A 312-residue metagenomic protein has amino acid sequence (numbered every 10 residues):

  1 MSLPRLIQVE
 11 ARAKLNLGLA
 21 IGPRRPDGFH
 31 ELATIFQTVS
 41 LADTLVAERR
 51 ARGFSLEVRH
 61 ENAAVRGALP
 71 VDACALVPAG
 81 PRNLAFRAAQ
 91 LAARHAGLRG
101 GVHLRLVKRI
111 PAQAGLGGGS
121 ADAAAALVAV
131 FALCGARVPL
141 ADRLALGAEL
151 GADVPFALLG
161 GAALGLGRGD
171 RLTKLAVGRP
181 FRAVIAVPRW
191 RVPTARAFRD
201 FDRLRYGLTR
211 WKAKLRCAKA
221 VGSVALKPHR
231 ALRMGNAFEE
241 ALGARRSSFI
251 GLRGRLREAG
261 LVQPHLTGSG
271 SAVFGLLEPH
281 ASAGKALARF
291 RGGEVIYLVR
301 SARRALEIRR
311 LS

Functional and structural regions predicted by a protein language model:
M1-A114, A132, A136, L140-A141 (+3 more regions): ATP-binding N-lobe of GHMP and related small-molecule kinases
Q8, T44-V46, A162-L164, A183-I185 (+1 more regions): Conserved hydrophobic/aromatic beta-strand scaffold that supports enzyme active sites
A20, H30, A85, L116-A121 (+5 more regions): Gly/Ser/Thr-rich beta-alpha loop segments that engage phosphate groups in nucleotides
T34-F36, V154, D170-A176: A generic local secondary-structure boundary/capping motif
G101, A123, L127-L164, R168: Contiguous, small/hydrophobic- and glycine-enriched helical/loop subdomains that border and often "cap" functional
R105-C134, A152, L261-L277: Glycine/serine-rich anion-binding loops at beta->alpha junctions that coordinate negatively charged ligand groups
L159, A163-Q263, E278-S312: Conserved, helical-rich catalytic subdomain that frames metal- and/or nucleotide-binding sites in enzyme alpha/beta
